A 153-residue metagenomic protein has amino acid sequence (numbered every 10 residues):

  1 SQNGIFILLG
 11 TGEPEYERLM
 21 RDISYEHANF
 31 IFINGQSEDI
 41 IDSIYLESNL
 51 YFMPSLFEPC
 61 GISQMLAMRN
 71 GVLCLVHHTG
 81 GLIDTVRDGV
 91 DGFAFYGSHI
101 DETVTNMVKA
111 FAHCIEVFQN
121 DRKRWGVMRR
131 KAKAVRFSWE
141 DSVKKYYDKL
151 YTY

Functional and structural regions predicted by a protein language model:
S1, Q119-N120, T152-Y153: Glycine-rich phosphate/diphosphate-binding loops that line cofactor/substrate pockets in enzymes
S1, Y25-H27, R69, G89: Short, well-ordered coil/turn elements that cap or connect secondary structure elements
N3-S43: Nucleotide-activated donor-binding/catalytic signature segment of Leloir-type glycosyltransferases, i.e., the conserved
M20, M107, F111, Y146-Y147: Hydrophobic residues within well-ordered alpha-helices
E38, S43-R136: Catalytic binding pocket for nucleotide-activated donors in carbohydrate/polymer assembly enzymes
W139-Y153: C-terminal alpha-helical cap of glycosyltransferases
